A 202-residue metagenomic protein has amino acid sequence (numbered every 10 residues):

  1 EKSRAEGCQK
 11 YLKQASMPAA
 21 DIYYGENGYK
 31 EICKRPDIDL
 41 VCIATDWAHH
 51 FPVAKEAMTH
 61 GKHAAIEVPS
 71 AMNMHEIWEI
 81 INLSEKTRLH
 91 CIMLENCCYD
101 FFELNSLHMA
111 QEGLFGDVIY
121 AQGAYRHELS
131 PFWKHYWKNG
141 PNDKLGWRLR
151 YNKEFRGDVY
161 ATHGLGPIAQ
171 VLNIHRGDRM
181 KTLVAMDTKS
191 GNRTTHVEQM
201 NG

Functional and structural regions predicted by a protein language model:
E1-M17: N-terminal Rossmann-like dinucleotide-binding module
G7-Y11, V53-K55, I77, F132-K134: Short, solvent-exposed loop/turn and secondary-structure capping segments
Q9-K13, I81-S84, A110, L172: Conserved hydrophobic residues forming the short capping helix/wall of the S-adenosyl-L-methionine
K13-D21, K86-H90: A short helix-to-beta-strand connector/capping loop
A20-D39: A structured beta-alpha segment of the ubiquitous adenosine-cofactor-binding alpha/beta core
D39-L40, D46-W47, F51-Y99, G113: Beta-strand-loop-alpha-helix segment that lines the small-molecule cofactor/substrate pocket of alpha/beta enzymes
T87-H90, C97-G202: Predominantly a Rossmann-like dinucleotide-binding segment in NAD(P)-dependent oxidoreductases
